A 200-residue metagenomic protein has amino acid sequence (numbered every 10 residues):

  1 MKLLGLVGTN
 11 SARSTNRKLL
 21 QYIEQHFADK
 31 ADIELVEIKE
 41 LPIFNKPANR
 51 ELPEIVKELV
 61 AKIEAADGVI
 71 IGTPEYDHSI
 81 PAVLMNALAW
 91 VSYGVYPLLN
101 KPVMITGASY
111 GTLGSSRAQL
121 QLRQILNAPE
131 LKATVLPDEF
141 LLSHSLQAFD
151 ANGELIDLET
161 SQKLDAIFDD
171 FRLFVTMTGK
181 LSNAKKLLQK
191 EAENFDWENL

Functional and structural regions predicted by a protein language model:
M1-K30: N-terminal beta1-alpha1 ligand-phosphate binding loop
V7, E37, G107: Short beta-strand/turn micro-motifs composed of small residues that flank or help shape donor/cofactor-binding pockets
A12-T15, F44, S79-I80, G114-S115: Secondary-structure boundary/capping motif
A28-E34, L131-A133: A generic structural motif
E34-L41, E139-S145: Short connector loops at secondary-structure junctions
I38-I55, A148: N-terminal beta-loop-helix "entrance" segment that forms/cooperates in small-molecule cofactor or anionic ligand
E51-E130: Helix-loop-strand module that forms the ligand-binding subsite of alpha/beta enzymes
T134-L200: Glycine-rich phosphate/pyrophosphate-binding loop and the adjoining helix
